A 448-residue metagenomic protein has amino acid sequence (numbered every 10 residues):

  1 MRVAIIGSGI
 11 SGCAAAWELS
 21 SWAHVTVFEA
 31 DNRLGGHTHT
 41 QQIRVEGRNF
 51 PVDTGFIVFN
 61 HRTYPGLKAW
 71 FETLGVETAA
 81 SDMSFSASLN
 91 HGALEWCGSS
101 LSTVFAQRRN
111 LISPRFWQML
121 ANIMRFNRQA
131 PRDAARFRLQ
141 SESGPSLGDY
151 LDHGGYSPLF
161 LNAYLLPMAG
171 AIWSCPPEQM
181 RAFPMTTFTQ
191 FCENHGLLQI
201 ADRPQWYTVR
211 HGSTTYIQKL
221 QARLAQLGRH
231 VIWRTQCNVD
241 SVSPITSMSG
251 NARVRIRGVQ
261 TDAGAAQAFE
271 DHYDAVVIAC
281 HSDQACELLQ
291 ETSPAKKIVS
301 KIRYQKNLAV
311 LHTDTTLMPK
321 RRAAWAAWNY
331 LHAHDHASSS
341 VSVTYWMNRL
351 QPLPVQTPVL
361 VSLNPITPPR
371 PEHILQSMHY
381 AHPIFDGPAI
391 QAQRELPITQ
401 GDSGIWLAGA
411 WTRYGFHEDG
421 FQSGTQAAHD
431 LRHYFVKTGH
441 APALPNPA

Functional and structural regions predicted by a protein language model:
R2-V27: N-terminal Rossmann-like FAD-binding beta1-loop-alpha1 element of flavoenzymes
S11, R33, D283: Conserved Rossmann-like nucleotide-cofactor binding loop
S20-R44: Glycine-rich FAD pyrophosphate-binding loop
Q42, C97-S100, V104, A337-A448: Conserved flavin/dinucleotide-binding core of flavoenzymes
R48-V58: Short, structured active-site "lid" loops
F50, H61-Q190: Mobile amphipathic helical/loop "lid" adjacent to a hydrophobic cofactor/ligand pocket
Q190-R253, R257-D262: Helical element adjacent to the flavin cofactor pocket in flavoenzyme catalytic cores
N238-A381: Mid-domain catalytic core of redox enzymes that form a hydrophobic substrate pocket/lid adjacent to a catalytic redox
